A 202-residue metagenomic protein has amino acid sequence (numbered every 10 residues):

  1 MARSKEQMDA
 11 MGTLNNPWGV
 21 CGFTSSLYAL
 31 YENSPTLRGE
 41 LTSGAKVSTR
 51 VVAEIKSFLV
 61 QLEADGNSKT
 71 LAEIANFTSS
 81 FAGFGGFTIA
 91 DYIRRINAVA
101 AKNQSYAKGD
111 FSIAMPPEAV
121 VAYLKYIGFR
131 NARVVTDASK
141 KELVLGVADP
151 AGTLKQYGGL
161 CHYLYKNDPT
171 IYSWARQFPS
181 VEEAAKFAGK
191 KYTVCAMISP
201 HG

Functional and structural regions predicted by a protein language model:
M1, H201-G202: Short, solvent-exposed mixed-charge patches
M1-F87, I127: Active-site nucleophile-adjacent alpha helix/oxyanion-hole segment immediately C-terminal to the catalytic cysteine
N16, G159-C161: Generic structural microfeature
K56-G159, N167-V194, H201: Conserved active-site-adjacent core of cysteine acyl-enzyme catalytic domains
